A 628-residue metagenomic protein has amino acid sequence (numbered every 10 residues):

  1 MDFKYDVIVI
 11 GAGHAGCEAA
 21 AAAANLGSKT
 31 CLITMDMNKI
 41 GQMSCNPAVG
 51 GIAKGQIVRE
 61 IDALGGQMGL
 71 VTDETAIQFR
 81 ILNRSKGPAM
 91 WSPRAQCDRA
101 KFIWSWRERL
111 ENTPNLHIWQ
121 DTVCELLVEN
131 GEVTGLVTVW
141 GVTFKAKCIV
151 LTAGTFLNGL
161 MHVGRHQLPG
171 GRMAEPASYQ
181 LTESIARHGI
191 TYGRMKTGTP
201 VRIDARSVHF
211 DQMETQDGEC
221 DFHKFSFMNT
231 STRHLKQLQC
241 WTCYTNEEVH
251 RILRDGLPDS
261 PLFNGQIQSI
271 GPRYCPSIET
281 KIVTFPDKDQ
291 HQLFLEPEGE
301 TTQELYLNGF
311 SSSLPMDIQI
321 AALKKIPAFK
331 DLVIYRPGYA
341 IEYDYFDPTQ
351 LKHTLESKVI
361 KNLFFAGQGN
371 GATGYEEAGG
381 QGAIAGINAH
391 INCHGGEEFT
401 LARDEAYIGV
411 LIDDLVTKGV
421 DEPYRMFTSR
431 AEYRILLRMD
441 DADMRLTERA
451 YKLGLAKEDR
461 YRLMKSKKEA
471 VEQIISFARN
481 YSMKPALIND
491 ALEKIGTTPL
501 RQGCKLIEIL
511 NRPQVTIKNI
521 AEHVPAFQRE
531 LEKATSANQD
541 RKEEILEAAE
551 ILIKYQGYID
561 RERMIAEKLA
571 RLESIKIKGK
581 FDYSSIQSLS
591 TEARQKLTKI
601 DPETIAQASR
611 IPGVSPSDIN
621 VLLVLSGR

Functional and structural regions predicted by a protein language model:
D2-A15: Beta1/beta-strand and adjacent pyrophosphate-binding region of the FAD-binding site in flavoprotein oxidoreductases
K4, A21-E125, W140, T152-R172 (+4 more regions): Conserved N-terminal/central alpha/beta ligand/cofactor-binding core
I10, T143-G154: Short hydrophobic core segments
N38, K54, E183-I320, I408 (+4 more regions): An anion/pyrophosphate-binding glycine-rich loop and adjacent beta-alpha core in soluble alpha-beta enzymes
L127-T143: Conserved beta-strand-loop-beta-strand element in the redox core of flavoprotein oxidoreductases
Y306-A372, T400-D413, L531, K542-K596 (+1 more regions): A glycine-rich dinucleotide-binding beta-alpha-beta segment and adjacent secondary-structure elements that constitute
A378-F399: Internal hydrophobic alpha-helix adjacent to the cofactor/substrate pocket in enzyme cavities
R430, T447-N620, V624-R628: Extended, charge-enriched "interface" segments that sit outside catalytic cores
